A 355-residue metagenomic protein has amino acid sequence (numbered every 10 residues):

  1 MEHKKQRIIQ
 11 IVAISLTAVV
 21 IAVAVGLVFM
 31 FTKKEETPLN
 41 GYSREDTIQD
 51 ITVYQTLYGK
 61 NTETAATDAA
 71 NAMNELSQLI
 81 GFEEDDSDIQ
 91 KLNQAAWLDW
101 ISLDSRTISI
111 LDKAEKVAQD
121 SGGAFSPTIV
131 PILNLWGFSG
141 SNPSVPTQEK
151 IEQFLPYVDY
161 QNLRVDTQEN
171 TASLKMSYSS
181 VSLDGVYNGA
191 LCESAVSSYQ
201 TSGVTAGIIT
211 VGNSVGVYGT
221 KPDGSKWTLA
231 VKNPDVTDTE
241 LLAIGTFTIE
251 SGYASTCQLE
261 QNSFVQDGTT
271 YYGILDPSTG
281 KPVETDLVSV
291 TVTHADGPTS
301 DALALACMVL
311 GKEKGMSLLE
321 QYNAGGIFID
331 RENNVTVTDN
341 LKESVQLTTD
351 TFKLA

Functional and structural regions predicted by a protein language model:
E2-A355: Mature catalytic core of soluble alpha/beta enzymes
